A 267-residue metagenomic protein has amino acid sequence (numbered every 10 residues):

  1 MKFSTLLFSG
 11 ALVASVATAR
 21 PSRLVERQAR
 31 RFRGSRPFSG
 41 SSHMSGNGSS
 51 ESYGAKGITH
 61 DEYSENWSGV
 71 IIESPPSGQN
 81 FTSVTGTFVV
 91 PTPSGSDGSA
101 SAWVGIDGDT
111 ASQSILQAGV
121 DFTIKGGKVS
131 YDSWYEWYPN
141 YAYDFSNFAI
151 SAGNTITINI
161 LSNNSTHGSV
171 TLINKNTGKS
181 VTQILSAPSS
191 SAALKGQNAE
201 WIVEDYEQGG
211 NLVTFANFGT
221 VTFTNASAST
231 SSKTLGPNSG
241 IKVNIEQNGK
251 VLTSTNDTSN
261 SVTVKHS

Functional and structural regions predicted by a protein language model:
K2-F3, T18-S267: Exposed, interaction-prone regions of secreted/extracellular proteins
T5-L7: Coiled-coil-based assembly segments and adjacent low-complexity tails used as scaffolding interfaces in eukaryotic
G10-A17: Hydrophobic h-region of N-terminal signal peptides that target proteins for export in Gram-negative bacteria
